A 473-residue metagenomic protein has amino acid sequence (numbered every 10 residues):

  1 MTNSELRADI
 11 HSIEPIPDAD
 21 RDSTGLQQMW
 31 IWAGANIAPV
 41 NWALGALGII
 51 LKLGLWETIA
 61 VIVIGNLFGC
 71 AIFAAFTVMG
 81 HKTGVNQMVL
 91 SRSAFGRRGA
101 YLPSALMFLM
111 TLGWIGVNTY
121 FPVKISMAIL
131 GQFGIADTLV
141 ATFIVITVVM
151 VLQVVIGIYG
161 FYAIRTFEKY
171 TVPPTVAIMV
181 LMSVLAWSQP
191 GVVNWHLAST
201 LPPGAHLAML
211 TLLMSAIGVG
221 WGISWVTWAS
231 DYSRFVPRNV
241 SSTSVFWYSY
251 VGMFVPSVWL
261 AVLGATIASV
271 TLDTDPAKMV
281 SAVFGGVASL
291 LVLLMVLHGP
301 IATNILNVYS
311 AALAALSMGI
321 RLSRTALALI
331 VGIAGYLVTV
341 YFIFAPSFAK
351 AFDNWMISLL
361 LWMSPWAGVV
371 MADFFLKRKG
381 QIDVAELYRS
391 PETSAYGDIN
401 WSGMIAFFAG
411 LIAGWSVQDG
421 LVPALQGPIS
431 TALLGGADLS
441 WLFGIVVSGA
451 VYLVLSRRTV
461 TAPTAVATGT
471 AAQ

Functional and structural regions predicted by a protein language model:
M1-L55, V180, M209-S215, R234-S242 (+1 more regions): Membrane-interface "cap" regions at the ends of multi-pass membrane proteins
G25-W42, S183-P190, T200-I267, G286-I305 (+1 more regions): Hydrophobic, membrane-embedded alpha-helices of multi-pass small-molecule transporters
I50-L51, V78, A94, L102 (+7 more regions): Membrane-water interface regions at transmembrane-helix termini and the short interhelical loops of multi-pass membrane
I62-F95, A105-T119, R457-T459: Juxtamembrane transmembrane-helix boundary signature
S104, Q132-Y159, P173-V184, S215-T227 (+4 more regions): Transmembrane alpha-helical segments of multi-pass small-molecule transport proteins
T119, M127, Q132, P174-T200 (+4 more regions): Hydrophobic alpha-helical segments and their helix-loop junctions in multi-pass secondary transporters
V123, I144-A186, W247-Y250, F352-S364: Membrane-interface loop-to-helix entry segments
P174, W366-V451, A465-V466: C-terminal membrane-solvent junction of multi-pass transporters and transport-like membrane proteins
